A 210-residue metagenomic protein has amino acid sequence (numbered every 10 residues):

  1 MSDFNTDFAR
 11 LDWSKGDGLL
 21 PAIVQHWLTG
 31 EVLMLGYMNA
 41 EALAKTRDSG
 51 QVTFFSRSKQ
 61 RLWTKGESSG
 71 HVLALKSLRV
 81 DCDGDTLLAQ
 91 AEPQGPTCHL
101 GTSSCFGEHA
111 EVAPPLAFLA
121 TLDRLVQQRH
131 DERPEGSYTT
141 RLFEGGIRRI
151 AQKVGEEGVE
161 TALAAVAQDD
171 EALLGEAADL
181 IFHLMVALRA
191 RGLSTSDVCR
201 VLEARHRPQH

Functional and structural regions predicted by a protein language model:
M1-A177, I181-H210: Flexible "arm" and connector segments at domain edges
